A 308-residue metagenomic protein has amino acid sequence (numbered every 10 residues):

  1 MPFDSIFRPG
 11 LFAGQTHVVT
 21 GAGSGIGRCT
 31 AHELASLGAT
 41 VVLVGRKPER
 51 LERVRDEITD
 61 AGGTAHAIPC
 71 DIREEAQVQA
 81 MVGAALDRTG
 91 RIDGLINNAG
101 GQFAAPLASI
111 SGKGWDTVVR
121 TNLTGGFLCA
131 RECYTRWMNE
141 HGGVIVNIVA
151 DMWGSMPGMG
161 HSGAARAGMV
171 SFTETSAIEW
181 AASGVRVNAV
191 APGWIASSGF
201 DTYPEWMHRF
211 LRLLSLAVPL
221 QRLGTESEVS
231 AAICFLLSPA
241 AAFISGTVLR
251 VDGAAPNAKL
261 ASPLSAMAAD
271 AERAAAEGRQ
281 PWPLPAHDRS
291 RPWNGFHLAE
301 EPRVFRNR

Functional and structural regions predicted by a protein language model:
P2-P9, C234, S245-R308: Short C-terminal tail/terminal secondary-structure segment of NAD(P)H-dependent dehydrogenase/reductase domains
T16, G23-G25: Conserved glycine-rich cofactor-binding loop
T89-G90, F127, R222-V251, P256: C-terminal substrate-recognition "lid" of short-chain dehydrogenase/reductases
I96, A181, R186, I244-G246: Short, small/polar-rich loop/turn modules that mediate ligand/substrate recognition or access, typified
P106-L107, G114-V119, L214: Substrate-binding pocket helix/loop in short-chain dehydrogenase/reductase
T135, I178-A182, A242: Alpha-helical segment proximal to the catalytic Tyr-Lys
V146-G168, T173-A182, I195, A255: Catalytic loop of short-chain dehydrogenase/reductase
